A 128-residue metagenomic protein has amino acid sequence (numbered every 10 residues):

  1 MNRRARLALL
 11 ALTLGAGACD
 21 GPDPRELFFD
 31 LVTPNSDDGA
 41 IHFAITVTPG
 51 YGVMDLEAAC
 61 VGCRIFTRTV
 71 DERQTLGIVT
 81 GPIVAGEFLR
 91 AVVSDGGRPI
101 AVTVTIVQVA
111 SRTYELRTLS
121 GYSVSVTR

Functional and structural regions predicted by a protein language model:
M1-C19: Sec-dependent bacterial lipoprotein signal peptides
C19-R128: Acidic, low-complexity intrinsically disordered segments
